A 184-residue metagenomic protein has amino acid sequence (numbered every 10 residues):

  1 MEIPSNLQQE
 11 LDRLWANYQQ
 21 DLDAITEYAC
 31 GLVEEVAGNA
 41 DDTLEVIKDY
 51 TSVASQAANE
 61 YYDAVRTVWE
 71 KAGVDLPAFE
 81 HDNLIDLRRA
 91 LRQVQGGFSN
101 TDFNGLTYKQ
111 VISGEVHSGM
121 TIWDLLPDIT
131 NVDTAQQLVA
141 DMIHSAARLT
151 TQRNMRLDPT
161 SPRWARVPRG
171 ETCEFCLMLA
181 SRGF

Functional and structural regions predicted by a protein language model:
M1-F184: Domain-core detector
